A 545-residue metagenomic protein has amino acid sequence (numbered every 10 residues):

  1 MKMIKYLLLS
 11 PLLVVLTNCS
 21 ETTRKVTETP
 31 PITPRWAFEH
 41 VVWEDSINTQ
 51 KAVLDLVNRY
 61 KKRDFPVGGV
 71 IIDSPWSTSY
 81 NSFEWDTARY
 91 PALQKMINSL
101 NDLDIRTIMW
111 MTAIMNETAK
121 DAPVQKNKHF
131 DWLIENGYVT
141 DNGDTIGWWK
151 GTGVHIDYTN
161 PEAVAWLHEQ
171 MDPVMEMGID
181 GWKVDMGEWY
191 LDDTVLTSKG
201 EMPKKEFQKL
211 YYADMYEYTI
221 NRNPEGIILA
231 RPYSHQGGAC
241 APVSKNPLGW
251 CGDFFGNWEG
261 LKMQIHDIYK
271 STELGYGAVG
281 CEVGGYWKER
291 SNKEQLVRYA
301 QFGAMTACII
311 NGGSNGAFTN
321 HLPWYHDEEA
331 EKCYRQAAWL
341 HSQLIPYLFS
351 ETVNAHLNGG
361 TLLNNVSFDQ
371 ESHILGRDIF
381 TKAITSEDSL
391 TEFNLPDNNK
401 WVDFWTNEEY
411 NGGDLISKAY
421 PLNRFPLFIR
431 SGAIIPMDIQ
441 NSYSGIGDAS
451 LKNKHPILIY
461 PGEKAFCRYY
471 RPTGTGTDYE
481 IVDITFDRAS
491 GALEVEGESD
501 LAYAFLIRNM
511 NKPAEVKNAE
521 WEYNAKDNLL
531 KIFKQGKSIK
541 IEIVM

Functional and structural regions predicted by a protein language model:
K2-L9: Sec-dependent signal peptide recognition, specifically the positively charged N-region followed immediately by
T17-N18: C-terminal motif of bacterial Sec signal peptides marking the signal peptidase cleavage site
T23-R424: Catalytic-domain carbohydrate-binding cleft regions of carbohydrate-active enzymes
F380, T391, A489-L493, N528-L530: Hydrophobic residues embedded in beta-strands of well-ordered beta-sheets
N394-T406, L506-E520: Solvent-exposed beta-hairpin/edge-strand motifs
S431-N518, K537: Accessory, solvent-exposed terminal regions and/or long lumenal/extracellular loops of proteins
F533-M545: Surface-exposed interaction regions enriched in Ser/Thr/Asp/Glu that occur as long low-complexity tracts or repetitive
